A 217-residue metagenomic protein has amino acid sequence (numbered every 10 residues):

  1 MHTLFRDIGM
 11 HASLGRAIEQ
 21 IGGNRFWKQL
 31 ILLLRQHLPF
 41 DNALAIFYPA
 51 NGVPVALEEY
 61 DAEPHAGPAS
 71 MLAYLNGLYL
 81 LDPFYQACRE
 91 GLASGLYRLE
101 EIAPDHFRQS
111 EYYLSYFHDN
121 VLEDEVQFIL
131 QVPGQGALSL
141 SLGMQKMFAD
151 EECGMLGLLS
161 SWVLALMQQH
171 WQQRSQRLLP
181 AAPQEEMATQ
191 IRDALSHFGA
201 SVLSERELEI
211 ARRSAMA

Functional and structural regions predicted by a protein language model:
H2-F5, G9-M147, E151, S161: Regulatory input/activation interfaces that engage signals or partners
H11-L14, Q145-A188: Juxtadomain coupling helices with adjacent low-complexity linkers
R16, P83-Q86, Q169-Q173, T189-H197: Polar/charged alpha-helical tracts
A17-I21, M167, S214: Hydrophobic residues in alpha-helical segments
G23, W27, E152, S196-G199 (+1 more regions): The cytosolic transmitter module of two-component sensor histidine kinases
A45, L142, L156, I210-A211: Long, contiguous hydrophobic alpha-helical segments, chiefly transmembrane helices and signal peptides
E185-A217: Helix-turn-helix DNA-binding segment
